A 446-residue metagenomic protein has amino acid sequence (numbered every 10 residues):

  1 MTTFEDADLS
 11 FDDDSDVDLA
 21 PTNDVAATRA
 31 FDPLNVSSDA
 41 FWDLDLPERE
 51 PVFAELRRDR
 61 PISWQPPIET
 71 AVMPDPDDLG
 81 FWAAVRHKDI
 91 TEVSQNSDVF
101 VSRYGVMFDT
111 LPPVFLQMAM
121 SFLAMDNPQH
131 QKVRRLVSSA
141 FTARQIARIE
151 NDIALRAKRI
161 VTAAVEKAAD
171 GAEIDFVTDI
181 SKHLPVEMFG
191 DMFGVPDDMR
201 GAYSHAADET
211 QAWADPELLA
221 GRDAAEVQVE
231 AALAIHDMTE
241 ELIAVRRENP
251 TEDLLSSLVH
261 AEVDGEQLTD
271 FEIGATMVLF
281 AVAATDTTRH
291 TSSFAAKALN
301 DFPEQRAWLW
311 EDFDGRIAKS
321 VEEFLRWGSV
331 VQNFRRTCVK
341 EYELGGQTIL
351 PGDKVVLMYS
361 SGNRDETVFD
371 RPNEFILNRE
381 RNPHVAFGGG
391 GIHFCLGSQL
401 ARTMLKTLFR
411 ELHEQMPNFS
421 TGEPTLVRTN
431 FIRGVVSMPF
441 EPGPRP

Functional and structural regions predicted by a protein language model:
T2-P446: Cytochrome P450
